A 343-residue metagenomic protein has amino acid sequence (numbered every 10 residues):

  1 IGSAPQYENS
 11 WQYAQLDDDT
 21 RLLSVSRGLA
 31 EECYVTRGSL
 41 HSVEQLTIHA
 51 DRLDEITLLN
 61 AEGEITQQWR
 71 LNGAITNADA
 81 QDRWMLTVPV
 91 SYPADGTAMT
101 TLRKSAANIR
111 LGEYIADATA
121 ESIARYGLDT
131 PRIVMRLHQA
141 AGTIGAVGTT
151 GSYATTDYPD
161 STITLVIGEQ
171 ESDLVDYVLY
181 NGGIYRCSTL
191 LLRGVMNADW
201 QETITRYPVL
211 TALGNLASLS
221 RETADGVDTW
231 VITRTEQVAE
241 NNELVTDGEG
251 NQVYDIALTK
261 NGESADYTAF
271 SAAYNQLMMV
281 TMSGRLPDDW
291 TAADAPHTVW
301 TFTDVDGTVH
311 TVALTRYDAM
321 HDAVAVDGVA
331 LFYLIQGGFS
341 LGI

Functional and structural regions predicted by a protein language model:
I1-I343: Soluble, acidic/polar mature domains that operate outside membranes
